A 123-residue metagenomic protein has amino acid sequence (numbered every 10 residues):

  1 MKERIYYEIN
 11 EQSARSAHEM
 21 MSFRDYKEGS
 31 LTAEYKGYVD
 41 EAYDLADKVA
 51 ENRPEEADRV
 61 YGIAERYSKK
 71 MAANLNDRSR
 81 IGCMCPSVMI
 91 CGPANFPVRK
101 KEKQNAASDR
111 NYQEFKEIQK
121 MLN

Functional and structural regions predicted by a protein language model:
M1-N123: Long, charge-dense low-complexity segments
